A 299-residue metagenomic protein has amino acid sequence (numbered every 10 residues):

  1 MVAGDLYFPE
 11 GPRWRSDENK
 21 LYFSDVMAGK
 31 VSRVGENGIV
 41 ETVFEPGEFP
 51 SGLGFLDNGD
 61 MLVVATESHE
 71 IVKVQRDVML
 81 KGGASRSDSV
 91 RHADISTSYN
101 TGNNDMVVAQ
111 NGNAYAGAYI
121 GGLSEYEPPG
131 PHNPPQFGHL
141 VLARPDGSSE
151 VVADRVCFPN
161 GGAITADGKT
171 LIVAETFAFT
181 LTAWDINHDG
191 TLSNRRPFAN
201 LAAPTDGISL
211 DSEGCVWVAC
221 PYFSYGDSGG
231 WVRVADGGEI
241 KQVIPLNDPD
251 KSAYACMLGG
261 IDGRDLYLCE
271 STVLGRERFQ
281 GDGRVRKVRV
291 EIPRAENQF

Functional and structural regions predicted by a protein language model:
A3-E18, P46-A65, E70, S96-A114 (+7 more regions): Beta-rich, blade/repeat-based domains predominating in secreted/periplasmic proteins but also intracellular
K20-F44: Beta-propeller domains
D25, A65, A118-Y119, E175 (+2 more regions): Recurrent small/Gly-Pro-centered beta-turn motifs in extracellular repeat architectures
V26-M27, T66-E67, L123-F137, T176-F179 (+2 more regions): Short, solvent-exposed loop/turn segments at conserved positions within beta-propeller repeat blades
K30-S32, E70-V72, G138-V141, T180-T182 (+2 more regions): A short loop-to-beta-strand structural motif that recurs across blades of beta-propeller domains
G38-E41, M79-V90, A143-E150, D189-R196 (+2 more regions): Beta-strand initiation motifs
P134-D146, V232-D236, D282-P293: Beta-propeller blade signature
A255-F299: Blade-level signature of beta-propeller repeat domains, shared across WD40, Kelch, NHL, RCC1 and BNR/Asp-box propellers
